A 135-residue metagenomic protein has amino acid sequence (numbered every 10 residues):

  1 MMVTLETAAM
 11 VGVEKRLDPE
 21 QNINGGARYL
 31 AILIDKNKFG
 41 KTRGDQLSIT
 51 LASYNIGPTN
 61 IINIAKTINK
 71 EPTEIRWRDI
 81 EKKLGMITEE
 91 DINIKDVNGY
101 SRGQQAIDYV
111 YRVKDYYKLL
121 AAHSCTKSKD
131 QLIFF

Functional and structural regions predicted by a protein language model:
M1-E14, P19-I32, E89, V113: Substrate-binding/active-site groove segments that recognize and process beta-1,4-linked N-acetyl-hexosamine
A9-E20, K38-G40, T50-L51, D96-G103: Second-shell loop/turn segments in exported
G25-G26, G44, P72, Q131-L132: Residue-level signal for alpha-helical context at structural boundaries
A31-D35, R43: C-terminal structural cap/anchor segments
I34-K38, A65-K66: Short arginine-rich
G40, T67-I68, I75, H123 (+1 more regions): Short, polar/charged, Gly/Pro-enriched helix-capping and turn/loop motifs at alpha-helix termini and inter-helix linkers
D45-L119: Catalytic and substrate-binding regions of cell-wall glycan-acting enzymes that process beta-1,4-linked
K118-F135: N-terminal secretory targeting signals
